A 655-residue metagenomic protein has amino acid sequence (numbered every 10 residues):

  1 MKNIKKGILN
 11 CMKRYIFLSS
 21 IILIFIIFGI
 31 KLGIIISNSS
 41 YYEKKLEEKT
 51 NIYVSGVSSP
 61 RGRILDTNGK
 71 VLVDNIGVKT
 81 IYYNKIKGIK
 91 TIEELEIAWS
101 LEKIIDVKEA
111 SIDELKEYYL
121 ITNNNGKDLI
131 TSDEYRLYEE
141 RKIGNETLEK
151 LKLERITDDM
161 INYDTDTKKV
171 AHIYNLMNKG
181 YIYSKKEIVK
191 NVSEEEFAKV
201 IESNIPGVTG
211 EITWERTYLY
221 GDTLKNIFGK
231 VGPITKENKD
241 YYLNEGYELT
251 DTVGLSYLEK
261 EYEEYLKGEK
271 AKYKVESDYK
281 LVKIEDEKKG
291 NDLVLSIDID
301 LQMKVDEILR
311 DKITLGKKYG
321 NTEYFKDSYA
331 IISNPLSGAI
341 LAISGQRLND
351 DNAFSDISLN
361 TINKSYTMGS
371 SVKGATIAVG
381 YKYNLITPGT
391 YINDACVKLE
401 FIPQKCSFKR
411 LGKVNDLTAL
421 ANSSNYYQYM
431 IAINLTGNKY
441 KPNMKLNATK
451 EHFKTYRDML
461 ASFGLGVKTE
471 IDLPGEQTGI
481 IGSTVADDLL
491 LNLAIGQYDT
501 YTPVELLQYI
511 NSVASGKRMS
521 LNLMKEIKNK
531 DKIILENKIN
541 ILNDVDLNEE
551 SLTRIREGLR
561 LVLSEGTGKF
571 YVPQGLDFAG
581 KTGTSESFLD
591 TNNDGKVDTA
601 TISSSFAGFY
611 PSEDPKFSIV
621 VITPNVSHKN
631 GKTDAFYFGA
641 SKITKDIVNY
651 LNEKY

Functional and structural regions predicted by a protein language model:
K2-K260, E264-L281, E285, S328-Y329 (+5 more regions): Membrane-proximal periplasmic segments of bacterial cell-envelope enzymes, especially penicillin-binding proteins
Y41, I308-K317, L348, K439 (+2 more regions): Structural motif corresponding to the C-terminal cap of alpha-helices
E43-G56, L301-E323: Short, basic/aromatic recognition patches
V71-D74, K272-D286, I297, L301 (+2 more regions): Beta-lactam-recognizing serine transpeptidase/beta-lactamase-like catalytic domain environment
G88, E102, I527-K532, K645: Short edge-strand/loop segments of extracellular domains
I92-W99, K103, A198, E202 (+17 more regions): Solvent-exposed, polar/charged alpha-helical surfaces in well-ordered, non-transmembrane soluble domains, broadly
I534-E536, F638-Y655: Short, gly/Ser/Thr-rich active-site loops of penicillin-recognizing serine hydrolases
N625-A640: A short acidic/glycine-rich loop-to-helix N-cap element
